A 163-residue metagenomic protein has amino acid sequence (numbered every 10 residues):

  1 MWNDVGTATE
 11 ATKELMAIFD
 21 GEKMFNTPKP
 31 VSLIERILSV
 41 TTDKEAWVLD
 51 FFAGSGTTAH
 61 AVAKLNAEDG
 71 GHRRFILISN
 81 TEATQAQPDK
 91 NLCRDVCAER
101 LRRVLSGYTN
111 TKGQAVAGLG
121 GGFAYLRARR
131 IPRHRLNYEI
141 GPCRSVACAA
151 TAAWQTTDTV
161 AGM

Functional and structural regions predicted by a protein language model:
M1-W47, D69, E82, P88: Class I S-adenosyl-L-methionine
R36, V40-E45, K64-N137: Cysteine-dependent PTP/DSP-like catalytic domain, specifically the C-terminal lobe
A46-L65: A phosphate-binding catalytic loop at a beta-strand-loop-alpha-helix junction that coordinates phosphoryl groups
Y125, A149-A150: Zinc-dependent metallohydrolase catalytic domains
N137-V146: C-terminal amphipathic alpha-helical segment
T159-G162: Conserved helicase/translocase motor-coupling segment
